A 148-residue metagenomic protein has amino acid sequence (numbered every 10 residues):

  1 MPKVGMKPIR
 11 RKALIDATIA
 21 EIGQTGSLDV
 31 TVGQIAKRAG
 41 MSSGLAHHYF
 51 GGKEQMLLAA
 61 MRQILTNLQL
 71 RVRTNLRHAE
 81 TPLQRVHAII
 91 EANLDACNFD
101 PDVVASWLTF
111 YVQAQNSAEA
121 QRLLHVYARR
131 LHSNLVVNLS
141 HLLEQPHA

Functional and structural regions predicted by a protein language model:
M1-I9: N-terminal intrinsically disordered/low-complexity leader segments
P2, S27, G52, H78-T81 (+3 more regions): Alpha-helical structural elements of signaling/regulatory helical domains
P8, L28-D29, E54-Q55, L70 (+2 more regions): Residue-level preference for short helical/loop micro-motifs built around acidic side chains
A13, A17-Q55, A59: Helix-turn-helix
V32, R62-L68: Short, basic, alpha-helical segments at the C-terminal edge of helix-turn-helix-like DNA-binding modules
F50, D95, T109-N116: Short helix-capping/turn signature of helix-turn-helix
A59, R73-V103: Hydrophobic alpha-helical connector segments
T74, F99-L108, A118-E144: Amphipathic alpha-helical packing segments from all-alpha helical-bundle domains
